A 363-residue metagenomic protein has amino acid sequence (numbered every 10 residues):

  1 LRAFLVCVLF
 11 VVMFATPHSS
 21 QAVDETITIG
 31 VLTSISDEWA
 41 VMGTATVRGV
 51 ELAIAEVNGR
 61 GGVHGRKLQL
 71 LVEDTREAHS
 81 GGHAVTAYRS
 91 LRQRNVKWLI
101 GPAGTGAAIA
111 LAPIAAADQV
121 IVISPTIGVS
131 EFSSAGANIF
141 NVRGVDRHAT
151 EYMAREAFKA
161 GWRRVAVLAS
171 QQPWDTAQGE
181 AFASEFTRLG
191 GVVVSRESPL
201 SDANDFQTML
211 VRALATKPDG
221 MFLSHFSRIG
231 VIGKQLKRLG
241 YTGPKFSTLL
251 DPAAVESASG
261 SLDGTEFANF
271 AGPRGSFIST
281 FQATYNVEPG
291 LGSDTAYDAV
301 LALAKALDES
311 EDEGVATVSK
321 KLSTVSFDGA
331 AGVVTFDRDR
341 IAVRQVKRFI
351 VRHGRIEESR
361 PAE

Functional and structural regions predicted by a protein language model:
F4-F10, T16-E363: Extracytosolic ligand-binding ectodomains
